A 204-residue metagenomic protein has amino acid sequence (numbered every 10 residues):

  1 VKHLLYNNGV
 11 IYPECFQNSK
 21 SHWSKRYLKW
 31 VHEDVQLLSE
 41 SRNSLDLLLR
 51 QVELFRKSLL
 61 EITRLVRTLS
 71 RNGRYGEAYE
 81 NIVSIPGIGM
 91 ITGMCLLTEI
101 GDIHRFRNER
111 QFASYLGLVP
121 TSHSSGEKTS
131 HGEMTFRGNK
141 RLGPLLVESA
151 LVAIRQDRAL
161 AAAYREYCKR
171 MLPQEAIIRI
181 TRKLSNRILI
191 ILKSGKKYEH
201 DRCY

Functional and structural regions predicted by a protein language model:
V1, L59, T63, G101-R105 (+2 more regions): Short helix-capping/linker segments at secondary-structure and domain boundaries
V1-N81: Glycine-rich, often acidic, oxyanion-interacting loops/wings at catalytic, nucleic-acid, or phospho-protein interfaces
V1-Y6, E14-S19, L65-V66, S125-K128 (+3 more regions): Short coil/turn segments at secondary-structure boundaries
L47, Q51, G138, L172-A176 (+1 more regions): Conserved acidic
F55, L146, L184: A residue-level signal for conserved active-site and pocket-lining positions in enzyme catalytic cores
K57-L60, I91, E175: Short, solvent-exposed positions on alpha-helices
E80-S84, M90, M94-P173: Phosphate-backbone recognition surface of nucleic-acid-processing proteins
E127, A163-Y204: Low-complexity, acidic/Ser/Thr- and charged residue-rich accessory regions of DNA metabolism proteins
